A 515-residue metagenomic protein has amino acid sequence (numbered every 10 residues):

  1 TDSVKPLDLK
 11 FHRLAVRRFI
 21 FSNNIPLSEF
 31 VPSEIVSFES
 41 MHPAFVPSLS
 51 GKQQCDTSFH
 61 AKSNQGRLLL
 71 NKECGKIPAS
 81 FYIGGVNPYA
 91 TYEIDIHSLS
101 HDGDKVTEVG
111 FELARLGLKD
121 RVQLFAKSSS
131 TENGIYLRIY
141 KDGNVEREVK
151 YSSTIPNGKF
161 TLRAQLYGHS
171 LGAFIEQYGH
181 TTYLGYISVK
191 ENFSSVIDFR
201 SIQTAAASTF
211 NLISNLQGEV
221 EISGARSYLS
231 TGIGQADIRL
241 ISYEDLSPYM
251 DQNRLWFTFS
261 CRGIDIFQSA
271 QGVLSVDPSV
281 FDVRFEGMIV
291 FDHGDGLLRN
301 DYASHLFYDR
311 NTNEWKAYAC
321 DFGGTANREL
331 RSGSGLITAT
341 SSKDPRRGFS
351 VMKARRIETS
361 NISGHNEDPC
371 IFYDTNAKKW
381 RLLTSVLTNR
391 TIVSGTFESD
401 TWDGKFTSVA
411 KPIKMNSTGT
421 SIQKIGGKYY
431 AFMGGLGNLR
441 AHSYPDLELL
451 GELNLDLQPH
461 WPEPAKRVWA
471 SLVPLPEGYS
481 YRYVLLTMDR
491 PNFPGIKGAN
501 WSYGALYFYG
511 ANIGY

Functional and structural regions predicted by a protein language model:
T1-Y515: Carbohydrate-active catalytic/glycan-binding domains of CAZyme proteins, especially the secreted or lumenal ectodomains
